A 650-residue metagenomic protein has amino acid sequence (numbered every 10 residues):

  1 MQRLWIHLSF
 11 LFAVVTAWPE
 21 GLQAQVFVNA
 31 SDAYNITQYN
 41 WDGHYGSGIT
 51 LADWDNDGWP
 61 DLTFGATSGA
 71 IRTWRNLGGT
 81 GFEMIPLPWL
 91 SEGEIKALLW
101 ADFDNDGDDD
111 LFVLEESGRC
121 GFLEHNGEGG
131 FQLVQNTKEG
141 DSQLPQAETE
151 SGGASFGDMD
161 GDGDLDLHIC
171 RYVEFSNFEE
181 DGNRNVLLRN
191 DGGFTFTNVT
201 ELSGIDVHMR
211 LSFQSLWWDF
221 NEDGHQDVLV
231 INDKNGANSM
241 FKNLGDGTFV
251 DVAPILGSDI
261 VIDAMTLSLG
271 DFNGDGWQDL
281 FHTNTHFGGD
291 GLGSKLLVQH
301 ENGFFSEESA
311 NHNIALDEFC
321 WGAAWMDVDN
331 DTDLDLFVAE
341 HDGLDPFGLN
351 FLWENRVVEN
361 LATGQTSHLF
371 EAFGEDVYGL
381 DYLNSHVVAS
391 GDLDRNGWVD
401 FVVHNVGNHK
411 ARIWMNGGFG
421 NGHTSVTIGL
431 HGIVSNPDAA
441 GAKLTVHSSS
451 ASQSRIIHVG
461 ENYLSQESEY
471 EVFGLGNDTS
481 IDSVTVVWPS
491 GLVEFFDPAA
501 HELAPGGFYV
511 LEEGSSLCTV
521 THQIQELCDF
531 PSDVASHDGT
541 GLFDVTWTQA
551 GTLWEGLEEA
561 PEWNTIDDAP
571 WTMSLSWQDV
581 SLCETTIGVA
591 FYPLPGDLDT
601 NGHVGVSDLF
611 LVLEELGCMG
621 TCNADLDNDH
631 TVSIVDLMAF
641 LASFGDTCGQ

Functional and structural regions predicted by a protein language model:
A24-H44, R75-G93, E124-T149, V186-R210 (+6 more regions): Blade-edge motifs of beta-propeller repeat domains
N29-A30, V486, H537-L557: Change to "...patches in solvent-exposed regions of secreted, membrane-anchored, or virion-exposed structural
Y34, Q38, F304, E359 (+1 more regions): Gly/Ser/Thr/Pro-enriched helix-cap/hinge segments flanking short amphipathic alpha-helices
Y45-N56, R75, I95-N105, E124 (+7 more regions): Beta-propeller blade termini
I49, C583, G588-Q650: Cellulosome-associated attachment modules in secreted, modular CAZymes
D57, D61, D106, D110 (+11 more regions): Acidic carboxylate motifs that coordinate Ca2+ or other divalent cations, activating on Asp/Glu
W59-A66, L111-E115, L167-R171, V228-N232 (+6 more regions): Hydrophobic beta-strand segments that make up the repeating blades of beta-propeller and related beta-repeat
E559-P570: Solvent-exposed segments in extracellular or luminal domains encompassing
